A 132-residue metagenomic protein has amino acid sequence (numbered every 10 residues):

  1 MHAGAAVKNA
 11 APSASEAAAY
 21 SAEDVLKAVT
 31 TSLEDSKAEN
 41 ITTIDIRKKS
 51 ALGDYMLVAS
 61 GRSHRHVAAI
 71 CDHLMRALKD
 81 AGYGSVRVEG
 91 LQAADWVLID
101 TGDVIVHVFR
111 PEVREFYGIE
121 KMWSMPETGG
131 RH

Functional and structural regions predicted by a protein language model:
M1-T43, R47-K48, R65-A69, A81 (+2 more regions): Long, contiguous binding/interaction regions
I41-A51, V86-D103: Glycine/charge-rich, flexible interdomain linkers and switch-proximal surface loops that mediate coupling
G53-Y55: Short amphipathic alpha-helical segments
V58-S60: Short hydrophobic/aromatic beta-strand micro-patches that form the beta-sheet surface supporting nucleotide- or nucleic
I70-M75: Short amphipathic alpha-helices in soluble, non-transmembrane regions that often serve as interface/regulatory elements
